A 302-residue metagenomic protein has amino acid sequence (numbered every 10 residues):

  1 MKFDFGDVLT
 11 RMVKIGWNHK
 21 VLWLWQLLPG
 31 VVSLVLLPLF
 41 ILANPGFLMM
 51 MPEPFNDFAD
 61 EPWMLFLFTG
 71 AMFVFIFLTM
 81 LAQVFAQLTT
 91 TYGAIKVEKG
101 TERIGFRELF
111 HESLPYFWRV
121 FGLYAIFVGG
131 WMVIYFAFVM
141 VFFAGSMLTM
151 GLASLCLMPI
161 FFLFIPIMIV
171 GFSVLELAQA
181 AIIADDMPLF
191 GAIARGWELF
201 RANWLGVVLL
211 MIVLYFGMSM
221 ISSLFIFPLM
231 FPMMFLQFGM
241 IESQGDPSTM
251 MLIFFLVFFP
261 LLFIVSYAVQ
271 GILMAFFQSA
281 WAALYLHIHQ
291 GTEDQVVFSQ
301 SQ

Functional and structural regions predicted by a protein language model:
M1-Q302: Hydrophobic alpha-helical membrane segments
